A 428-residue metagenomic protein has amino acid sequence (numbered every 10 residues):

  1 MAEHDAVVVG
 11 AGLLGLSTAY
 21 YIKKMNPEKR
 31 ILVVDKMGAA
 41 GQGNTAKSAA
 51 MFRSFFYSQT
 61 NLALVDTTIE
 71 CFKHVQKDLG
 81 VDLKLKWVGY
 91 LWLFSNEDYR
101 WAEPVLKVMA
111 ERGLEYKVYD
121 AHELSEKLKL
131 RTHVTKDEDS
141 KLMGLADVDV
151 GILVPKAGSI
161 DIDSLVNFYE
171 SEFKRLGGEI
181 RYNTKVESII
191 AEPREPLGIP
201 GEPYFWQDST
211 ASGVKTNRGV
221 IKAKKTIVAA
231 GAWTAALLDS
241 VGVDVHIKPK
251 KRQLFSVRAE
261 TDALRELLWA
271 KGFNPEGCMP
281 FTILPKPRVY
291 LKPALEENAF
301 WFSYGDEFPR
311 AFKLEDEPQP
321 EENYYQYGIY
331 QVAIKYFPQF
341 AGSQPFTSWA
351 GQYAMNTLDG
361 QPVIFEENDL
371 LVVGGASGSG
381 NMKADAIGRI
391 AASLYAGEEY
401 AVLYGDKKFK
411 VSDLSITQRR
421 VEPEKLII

Functional and structural regions predicted by a protein language model:
A2-L14, L32: Beta1/beta-strand and adjacent pyrophosphate-binding region of the FAD-binding site in flavoprotein oxidoreductases
L14, A39, W233: Conserved Rossmann-like nucleotide-cofactor binding loop
K23-N44: Glycine-rich FAD pyrophosphate-binding loop
A49-E138, R288-V289: Dinucleotide-binding Rossmann-like beta1-alpha1 core, especially the glycine-rich loop that anchors the ADP
E97-Y182, E187-S209: Flavin (FAD/FMN) cofactor-binding and adjacent substrate-gating region of FAD-dependent oxidoreductase domains
T216, V220-N274: Central helical "cap/lid" subdomain
D244-H246, T261-D369, S377: Active-site lid/adjacent beta-loop-alpha segment flanking the redox-cofactor pocket in flavoenzymes
Y330-I428: C-terminal catalytic lobe of FAD-dependent flavoproteins
